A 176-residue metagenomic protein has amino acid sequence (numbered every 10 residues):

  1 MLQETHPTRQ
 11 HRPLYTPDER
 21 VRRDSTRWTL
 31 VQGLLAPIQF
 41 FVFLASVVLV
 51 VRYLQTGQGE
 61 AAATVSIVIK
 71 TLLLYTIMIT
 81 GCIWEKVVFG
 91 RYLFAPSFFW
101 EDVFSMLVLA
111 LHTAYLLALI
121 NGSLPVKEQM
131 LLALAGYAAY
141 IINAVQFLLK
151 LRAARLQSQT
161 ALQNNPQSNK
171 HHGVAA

Functional and structural regions predicted by a protein language model:
L2-Q10, V31-L54, E60-V88, F94-R152: Hydrophobic cores of alpha-helical transmembrane segments in multi-pass integral membrane proteins
T16-T29: Cytosolic juxtamembrane amphipathic/interface segments immediately preceding and feeding into a transmembrane helix
L54-Q55, L124-P125, Q159, N165-P166: Glycine-rich loops and low-complexity Gly/Arg-rich segments that provide flexible linkers or classic glycine-based
A154-A175: Short, highly charged, low-complexity non-transmembrane loops/tails of multi-pass membrane proteins
